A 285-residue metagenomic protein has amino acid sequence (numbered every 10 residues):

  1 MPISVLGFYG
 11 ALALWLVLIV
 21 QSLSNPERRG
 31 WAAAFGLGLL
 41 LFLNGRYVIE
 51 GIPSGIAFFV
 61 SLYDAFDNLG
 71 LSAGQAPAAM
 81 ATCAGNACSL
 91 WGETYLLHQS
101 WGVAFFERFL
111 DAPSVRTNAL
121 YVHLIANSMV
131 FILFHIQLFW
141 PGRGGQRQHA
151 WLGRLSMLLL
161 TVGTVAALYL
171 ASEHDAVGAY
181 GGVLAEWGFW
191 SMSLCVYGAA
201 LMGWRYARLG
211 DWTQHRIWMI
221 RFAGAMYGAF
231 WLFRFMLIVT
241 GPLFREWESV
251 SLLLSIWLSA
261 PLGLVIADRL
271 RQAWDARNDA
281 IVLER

Functional and structural regions predicted by a protein language model:
M1-R285: Alpha-helical membrane insertion/targeting regions
